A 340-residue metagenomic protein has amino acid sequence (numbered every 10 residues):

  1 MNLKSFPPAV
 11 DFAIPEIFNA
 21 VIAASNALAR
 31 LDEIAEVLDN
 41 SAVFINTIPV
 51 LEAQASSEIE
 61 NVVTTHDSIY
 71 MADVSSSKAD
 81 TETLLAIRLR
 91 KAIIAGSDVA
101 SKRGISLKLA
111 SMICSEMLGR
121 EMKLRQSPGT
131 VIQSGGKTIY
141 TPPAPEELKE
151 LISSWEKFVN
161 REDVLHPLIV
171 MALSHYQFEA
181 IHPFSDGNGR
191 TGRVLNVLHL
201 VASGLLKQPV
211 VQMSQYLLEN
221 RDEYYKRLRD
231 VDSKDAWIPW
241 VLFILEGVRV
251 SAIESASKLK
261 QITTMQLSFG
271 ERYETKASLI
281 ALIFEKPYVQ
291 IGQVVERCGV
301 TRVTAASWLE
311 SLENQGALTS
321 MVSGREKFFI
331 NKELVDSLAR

Functional and structural regions predicted by a protein language model:
M1-R340: FIC/Doc superfamily catalytic core
